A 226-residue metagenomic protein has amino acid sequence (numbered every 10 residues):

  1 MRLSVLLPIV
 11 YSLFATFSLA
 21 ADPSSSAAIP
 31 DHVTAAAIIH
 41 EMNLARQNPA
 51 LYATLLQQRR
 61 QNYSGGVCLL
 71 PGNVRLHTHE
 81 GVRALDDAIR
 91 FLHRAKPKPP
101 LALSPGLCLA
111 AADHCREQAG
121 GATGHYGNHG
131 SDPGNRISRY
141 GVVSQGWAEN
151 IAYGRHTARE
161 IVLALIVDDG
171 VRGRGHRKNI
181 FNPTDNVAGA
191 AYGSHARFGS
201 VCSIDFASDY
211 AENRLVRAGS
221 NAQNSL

Functional and structural regions predicted by a protein language model:
M1-S4: Positively charged n-region of N-terminal signal peptides that target proteins for export
L7-T16: Bacterial N-terminal signal peptides
S18-A21, S26-A28: Boundary at the C-terminal end of the N-terminal hydrophobic targeting segment
I29-Y140, R177, P183: Short, well-ordered surface patches within globular domains
P105-E212: A well-ordered secondary-structure block
N213-A218: Extracytoplasmic and endomembrane cell-envelope/extracellular-matrix remodeling and assembly machinery
Q223-L226: Short, solvent-exposed mixed-charge patches
